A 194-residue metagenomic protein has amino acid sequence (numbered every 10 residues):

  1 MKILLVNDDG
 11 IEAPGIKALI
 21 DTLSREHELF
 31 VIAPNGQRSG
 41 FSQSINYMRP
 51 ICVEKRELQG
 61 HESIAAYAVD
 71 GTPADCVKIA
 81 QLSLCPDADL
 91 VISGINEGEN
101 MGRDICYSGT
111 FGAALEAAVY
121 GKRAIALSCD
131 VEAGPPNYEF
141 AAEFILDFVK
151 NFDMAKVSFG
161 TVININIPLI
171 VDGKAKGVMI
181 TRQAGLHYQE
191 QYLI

Functional and structural regions predicted by a protein language model:
I3-V6, P14-D87: A cross-family phosphate/adenosyl-ligand binding-site feature
D9-P14, I194: Short acidic, Gly/Ser-rich segments with clustered Asp/Glu that frequently serve as metal-coordination loops in enzyme
I32-P34, D70, S93-N96, L127-S128 (+1 more regions): Short beta-strand segments
A80-C85, G112-R123: Alpha-helix C-terminal capping segments
L90: Short, Asp-centered acidic motifs that coordinate Mg2+ and/or phosphate in catalytic or ligand-binding sites
E99-S108: Glycine/threonine-rich flexible loop motifs
A118-F140: Glycine-rich phosphate/pyrophosphate-binding loops and their adjacent beta-strand/loop elements at enzyme active sites
E139-I194: Electrostatically charged, flexible surface regions
